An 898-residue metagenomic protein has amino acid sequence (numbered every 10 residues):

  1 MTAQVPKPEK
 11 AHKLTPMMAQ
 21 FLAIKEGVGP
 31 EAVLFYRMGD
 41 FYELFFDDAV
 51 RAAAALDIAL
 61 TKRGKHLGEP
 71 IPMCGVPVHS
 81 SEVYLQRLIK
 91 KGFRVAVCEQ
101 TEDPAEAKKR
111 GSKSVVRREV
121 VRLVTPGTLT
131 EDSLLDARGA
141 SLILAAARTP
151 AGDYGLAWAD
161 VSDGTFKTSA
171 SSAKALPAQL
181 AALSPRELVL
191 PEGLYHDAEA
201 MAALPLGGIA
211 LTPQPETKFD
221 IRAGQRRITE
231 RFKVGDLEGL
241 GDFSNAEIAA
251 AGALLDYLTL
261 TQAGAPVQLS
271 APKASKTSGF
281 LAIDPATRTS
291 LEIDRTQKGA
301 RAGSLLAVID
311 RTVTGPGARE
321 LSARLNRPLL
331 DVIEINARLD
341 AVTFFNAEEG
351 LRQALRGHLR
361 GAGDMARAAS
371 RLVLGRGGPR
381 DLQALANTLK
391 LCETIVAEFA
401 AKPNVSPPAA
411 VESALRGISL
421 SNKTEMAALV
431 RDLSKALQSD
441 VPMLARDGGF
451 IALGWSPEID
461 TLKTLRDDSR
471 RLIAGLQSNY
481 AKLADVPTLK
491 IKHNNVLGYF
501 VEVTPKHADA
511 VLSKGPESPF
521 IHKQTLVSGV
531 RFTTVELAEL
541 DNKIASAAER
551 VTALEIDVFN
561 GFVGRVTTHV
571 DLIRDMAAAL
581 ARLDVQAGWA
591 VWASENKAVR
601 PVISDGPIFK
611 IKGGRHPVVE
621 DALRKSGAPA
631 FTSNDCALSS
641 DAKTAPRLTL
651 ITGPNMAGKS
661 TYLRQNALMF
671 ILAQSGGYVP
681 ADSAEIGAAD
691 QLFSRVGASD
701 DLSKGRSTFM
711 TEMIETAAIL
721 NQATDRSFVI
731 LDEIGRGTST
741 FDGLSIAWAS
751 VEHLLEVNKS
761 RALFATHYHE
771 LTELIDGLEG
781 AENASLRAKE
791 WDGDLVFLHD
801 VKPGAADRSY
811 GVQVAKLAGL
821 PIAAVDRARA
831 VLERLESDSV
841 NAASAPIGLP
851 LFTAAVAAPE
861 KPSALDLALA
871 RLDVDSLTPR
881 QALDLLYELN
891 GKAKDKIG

Functional and structural regions predicted by a protein language model:
M1-A347, D364-S370, L374, D447 (+1 more regions): Basic, polar low-complexity surface loops/patches
A11-T15, F35-M38, Y42-F45, C74-V78 (+25 more regions): Conserved phosphate/pyrophosphate-binding and hydrolysis machinery centered on Walker-type P-loop NTPases, extending
L14-M18, F35, F46, G75-L85 (+32 more regions): Amphipathic alpha-helical transducer elements in NTP-driven molecular machines
F41-Y42, F46-K62, G155, T165-K167 (+10 more regions): A conserved P-loop NTPase coupling/switch region
F46-D47, S244, V313, A318 (+6 more regions): ATPase nucleotide-binding head domains, primarily ABC-like/P-loop NTPase cores
A96-C98, P126-L135, A265, P403 (+7 more regions): Active-site phosphate-binding and catalytic loops of NTP-dependent enzymes
E216-R226, F280-T287, I293-K298, G303 (+6 more regions): Amphipathic heptad-repeat alpha-helical coiled-coil/stalk segments that mediate oligomerization, filament/stalk
A864-G898: C-terminal tails and terminal domains of large nucleic-acid-associated and other macromolecular-machine proteins
